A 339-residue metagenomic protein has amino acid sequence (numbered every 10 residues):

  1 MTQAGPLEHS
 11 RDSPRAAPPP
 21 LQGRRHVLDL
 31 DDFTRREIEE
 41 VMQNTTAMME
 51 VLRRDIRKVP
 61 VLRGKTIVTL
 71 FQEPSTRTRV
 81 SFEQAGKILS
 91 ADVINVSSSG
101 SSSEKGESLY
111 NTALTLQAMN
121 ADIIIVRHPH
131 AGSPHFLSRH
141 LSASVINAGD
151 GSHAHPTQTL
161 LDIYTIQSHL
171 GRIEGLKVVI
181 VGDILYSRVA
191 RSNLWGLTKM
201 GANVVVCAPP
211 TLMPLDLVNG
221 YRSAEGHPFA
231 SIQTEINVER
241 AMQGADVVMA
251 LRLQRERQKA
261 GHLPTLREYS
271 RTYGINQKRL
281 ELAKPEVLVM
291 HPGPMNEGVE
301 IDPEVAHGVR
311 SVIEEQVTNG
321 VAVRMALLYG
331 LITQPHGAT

Functional and structural regions predicted by a protein language model:
T2-V80, Q84: Positively charged, low-complexity intrinsically disordered leader regions
R25, I56-Q167, E297: Phosphate/diphosphate ligand-binding glycine-rich loop within oxidoreductases
L62-I67, E174-V178, E286: Phosphate-coordination loops involved in phosphoryl transfer and adenosine-cofactor binding
Q72-Q84, S168-L251: Glycine-rich phosphate/diphosphate-binding loop of Rossmann-like nucleotide-binding domains
S133-D150, A260-A283, G308-R310: A short, gly/pro- and small-residue-rich
G220-P303: Rossmann-like adenosine-cofactor binding region
E286-T339: Adenosine-phosphate binding glycine-rich loop
